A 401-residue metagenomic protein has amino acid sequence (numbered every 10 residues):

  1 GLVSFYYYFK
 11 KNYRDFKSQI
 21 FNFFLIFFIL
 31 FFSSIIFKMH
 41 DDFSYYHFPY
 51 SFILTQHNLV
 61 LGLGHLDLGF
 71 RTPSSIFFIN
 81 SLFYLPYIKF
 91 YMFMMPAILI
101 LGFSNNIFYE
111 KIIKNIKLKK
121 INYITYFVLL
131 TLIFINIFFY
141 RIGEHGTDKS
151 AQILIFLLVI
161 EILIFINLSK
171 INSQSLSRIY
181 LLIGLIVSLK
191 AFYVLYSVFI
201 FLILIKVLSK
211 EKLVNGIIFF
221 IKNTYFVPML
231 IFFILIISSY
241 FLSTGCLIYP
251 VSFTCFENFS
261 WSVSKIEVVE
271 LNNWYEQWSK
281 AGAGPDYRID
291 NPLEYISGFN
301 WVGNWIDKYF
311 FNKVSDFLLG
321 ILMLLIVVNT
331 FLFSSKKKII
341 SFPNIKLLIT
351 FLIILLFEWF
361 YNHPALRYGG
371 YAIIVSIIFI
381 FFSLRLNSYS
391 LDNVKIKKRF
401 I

Functional and structural regions predicted by a protein language model:
V3-S4, A97-I116, Y295-S341: Hydrophobic, aromatic-rich transmembrane alpha-helices and their immediate juxtamembrane boundary segments
Y6-F16, Y196-L230: Perimembrane helix-loop-helix junctions
S18-L30, L181, V214-F241, K398-F400: Hydrophobic alpha-helical membrane-interfacial segments at the cytosolic entry of transmembrane helices
F24, K119-I135, L158, R178-L181 (+2 more regions): Transmembrane alpha-helix segments characteristic of polytopic inner-membrane glycan-assembly/cell-envelope
L30-Y123, I142: Active-site lumenal/periplasmic loops and adjacent helix-entry segments of GT-C-fold, multi-pass membrane
I35-K38, I79, K206, N223-S315: Membrane-lumen/periplasm interface segments of specific transmembrane helices in polyprenyl phosphate-linked
M94, I137-I164, Y368-Y371: Multi-pass, polyprenyl lipid-linked donor-dependent membrane glycosyltransferases
F139, S175-L202, I234, G245 (+1 more regions): Membrane-interface alpha helices of multi-pass inner-membrane proteins
